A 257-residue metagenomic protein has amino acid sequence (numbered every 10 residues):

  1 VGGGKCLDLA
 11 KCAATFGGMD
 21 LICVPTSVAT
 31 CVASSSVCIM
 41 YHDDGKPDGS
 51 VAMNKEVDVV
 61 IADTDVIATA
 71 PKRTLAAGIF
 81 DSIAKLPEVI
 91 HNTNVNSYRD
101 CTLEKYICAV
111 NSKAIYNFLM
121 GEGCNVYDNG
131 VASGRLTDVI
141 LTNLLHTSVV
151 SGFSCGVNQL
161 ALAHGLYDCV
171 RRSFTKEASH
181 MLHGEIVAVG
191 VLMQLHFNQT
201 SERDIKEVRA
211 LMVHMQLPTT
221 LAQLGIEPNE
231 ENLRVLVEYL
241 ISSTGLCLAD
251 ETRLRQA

Functional and structural regions predicted by a protein language model:
V1-I22, N125-L136: N-terminal small/polar loop signature for handling phosphorylated ligands or for N-terminal nucleophile
K5, V28, P228: Residue-level detector of flexible, active-site-proximal loop/helix-junction positions within diverse enzyme catalytic
C12-C108: A glycine/threonine-rich phosphate-anchoring loop and its flanking beta-alpha core in nucleotide/phosphate-binding
L86, I90-N94, H146, S173 (+2 more regions): A short secondary-structure junction motif
N94-G123, L233-A257: C-terminal intrinsically disordered extensions
D100-L211: Active-site segments that bind and position negatively charged phosphate/pyrophosphate groups
T200-A257: C-terminal charged capping/lid subdomain of soluble metabolic enzymes
